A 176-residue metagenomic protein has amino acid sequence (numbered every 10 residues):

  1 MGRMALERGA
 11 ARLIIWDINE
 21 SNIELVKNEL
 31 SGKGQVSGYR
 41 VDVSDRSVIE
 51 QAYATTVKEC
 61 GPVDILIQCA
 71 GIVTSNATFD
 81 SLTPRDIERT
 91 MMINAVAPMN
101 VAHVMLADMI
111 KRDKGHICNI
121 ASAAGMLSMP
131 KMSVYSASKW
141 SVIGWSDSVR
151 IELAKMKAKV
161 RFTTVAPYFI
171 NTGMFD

Functional and structural regions predicted by a protein language model:
M1-I14: Canonical Rossmann dinucleotide-binding motif of NAD(H)/NADP(H)-dependent dehydrogenases/reductases, specifically
E20-N22, R40-A52, P84: The beta1-alpha1 cofactor-binding region of Rossmann-like NAD(H)/NADP(H)-dependent oxidoreductases
A77-F79, T83-R89: Substrate-binding pocket helix/loop in short-chain dehydrogenase/reductase
F79-D80, M129-V134: Active-site loop immediately N-terminal to the catalytic Tyr-X3-Lys motif of short-chain dehydrogenase/reductase
A102, S138: Active-site helix of classical SDR
S122: Residue(s) in the substrate-gating loop at a strand-loop-helix junction that position the organic substrate next
E152-D176: SDR active-site lid
